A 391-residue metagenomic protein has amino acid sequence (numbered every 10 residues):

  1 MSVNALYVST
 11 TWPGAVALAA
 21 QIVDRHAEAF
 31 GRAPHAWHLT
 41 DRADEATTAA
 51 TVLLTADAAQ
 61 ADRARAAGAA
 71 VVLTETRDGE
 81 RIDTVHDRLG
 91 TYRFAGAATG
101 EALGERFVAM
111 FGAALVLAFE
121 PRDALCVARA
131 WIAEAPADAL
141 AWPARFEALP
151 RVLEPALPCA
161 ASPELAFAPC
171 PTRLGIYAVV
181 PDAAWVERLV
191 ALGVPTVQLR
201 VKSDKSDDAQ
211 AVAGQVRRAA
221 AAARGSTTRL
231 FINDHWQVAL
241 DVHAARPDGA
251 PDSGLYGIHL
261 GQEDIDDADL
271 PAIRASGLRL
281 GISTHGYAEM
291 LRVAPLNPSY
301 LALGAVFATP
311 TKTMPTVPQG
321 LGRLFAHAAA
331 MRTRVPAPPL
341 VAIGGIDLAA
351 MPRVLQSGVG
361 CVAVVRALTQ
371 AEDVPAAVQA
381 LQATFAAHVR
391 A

Functional and structural regions predicted by a protein language model:
S2-A46, D123-T172, A387-A391: Charged C-terminal helix
T51-D57, A70-T74, Y177-P181, P195-A272 (+2 more regions): Catalytic beta/alpha-barrel core
L54-G96: Conserved phosphate-donor
A98-P121: Short, small-residue alpha-helix embedded
L117-F119, A135-L140, R200-S203, G249-L270 (+2 more regions): Glycine-rich phosphate-binding active-site loops on the catalytic face of alpha/beta enzymes
V212-D234, Q262, L270-H285, V317-L348 (+1 more regions): Alpha-helix-loop-beta-strand connector modules within alpha/beta enzyme cores
L230-G254, H285-S299, A330-V341, G345-V364 (+2 more regions): Catalytic cores of alpha/beta
S283-P318: Histidine/lysine/aspartate-rich catalytic loop segments that bind and position anionic ligands
